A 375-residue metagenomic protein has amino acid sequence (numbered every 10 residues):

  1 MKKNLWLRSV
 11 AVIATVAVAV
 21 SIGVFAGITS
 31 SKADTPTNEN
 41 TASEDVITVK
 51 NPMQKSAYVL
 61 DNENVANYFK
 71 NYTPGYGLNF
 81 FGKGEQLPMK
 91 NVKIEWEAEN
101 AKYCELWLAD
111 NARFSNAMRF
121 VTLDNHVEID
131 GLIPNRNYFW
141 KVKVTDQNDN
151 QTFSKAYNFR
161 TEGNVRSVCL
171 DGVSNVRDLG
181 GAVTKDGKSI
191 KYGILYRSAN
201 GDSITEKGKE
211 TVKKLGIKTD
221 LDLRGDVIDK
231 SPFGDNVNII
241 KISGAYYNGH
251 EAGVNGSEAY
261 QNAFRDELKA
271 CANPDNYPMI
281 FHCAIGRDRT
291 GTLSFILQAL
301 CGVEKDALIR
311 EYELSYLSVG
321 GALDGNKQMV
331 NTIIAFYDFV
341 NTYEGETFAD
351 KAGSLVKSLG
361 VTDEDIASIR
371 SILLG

Functional and structural regions predicted by a protein language model:
K2-I13: N-terminal Sec-pathway targeting helices
K2-K3, K32-D34: Polybasic, lysine/arginine-rich low-complexity segments
V12, V18, G23-I28, D34-M279 (+1 more regions): Cys-dependent protein tyrosine phosphatase-like superfamily
F281-C283: Hydrophobic anchor at the beta1->P-loop junction of P-loop NTPases
I285, R289-T290: Ser/Thr-glycine-rich phosphate-binding loops at phosphate-binding pockets of nucleotides, nucleotide cofactors
